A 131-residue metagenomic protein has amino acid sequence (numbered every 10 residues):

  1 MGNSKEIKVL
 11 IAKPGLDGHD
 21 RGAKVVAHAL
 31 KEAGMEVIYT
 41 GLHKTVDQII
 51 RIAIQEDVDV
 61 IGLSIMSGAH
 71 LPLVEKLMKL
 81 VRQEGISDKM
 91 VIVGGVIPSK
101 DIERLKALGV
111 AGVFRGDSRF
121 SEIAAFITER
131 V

Functional and structural regions predicted by a protein language model:
G2-E6, I86: Short, flexible coil/linker segments at domain boundaries that flank nucleotide/cofactor-interacting
A12-L16: N-terminal pre-triad scaffold of radical SAM enzymes
A23-T128: Cofactor-cradling patches in redox/metallo enzymes
